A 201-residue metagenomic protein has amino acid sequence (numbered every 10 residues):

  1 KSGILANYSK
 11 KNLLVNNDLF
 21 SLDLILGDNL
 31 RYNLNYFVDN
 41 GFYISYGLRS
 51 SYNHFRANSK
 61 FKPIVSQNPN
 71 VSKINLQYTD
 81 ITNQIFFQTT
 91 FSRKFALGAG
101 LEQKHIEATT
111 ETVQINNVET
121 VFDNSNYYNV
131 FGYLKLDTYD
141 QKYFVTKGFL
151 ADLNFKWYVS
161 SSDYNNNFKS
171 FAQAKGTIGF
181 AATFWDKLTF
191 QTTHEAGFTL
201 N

Functional and structural regions predicted by a protein language model:
K1, Y127-N201: C-terminal outer-membrane beta-barrel translocator/porin domains of Gram-negative envelope proteins and their
K1-F131: Gram-negative/organellar outer-membrane beta-barrel architecture
